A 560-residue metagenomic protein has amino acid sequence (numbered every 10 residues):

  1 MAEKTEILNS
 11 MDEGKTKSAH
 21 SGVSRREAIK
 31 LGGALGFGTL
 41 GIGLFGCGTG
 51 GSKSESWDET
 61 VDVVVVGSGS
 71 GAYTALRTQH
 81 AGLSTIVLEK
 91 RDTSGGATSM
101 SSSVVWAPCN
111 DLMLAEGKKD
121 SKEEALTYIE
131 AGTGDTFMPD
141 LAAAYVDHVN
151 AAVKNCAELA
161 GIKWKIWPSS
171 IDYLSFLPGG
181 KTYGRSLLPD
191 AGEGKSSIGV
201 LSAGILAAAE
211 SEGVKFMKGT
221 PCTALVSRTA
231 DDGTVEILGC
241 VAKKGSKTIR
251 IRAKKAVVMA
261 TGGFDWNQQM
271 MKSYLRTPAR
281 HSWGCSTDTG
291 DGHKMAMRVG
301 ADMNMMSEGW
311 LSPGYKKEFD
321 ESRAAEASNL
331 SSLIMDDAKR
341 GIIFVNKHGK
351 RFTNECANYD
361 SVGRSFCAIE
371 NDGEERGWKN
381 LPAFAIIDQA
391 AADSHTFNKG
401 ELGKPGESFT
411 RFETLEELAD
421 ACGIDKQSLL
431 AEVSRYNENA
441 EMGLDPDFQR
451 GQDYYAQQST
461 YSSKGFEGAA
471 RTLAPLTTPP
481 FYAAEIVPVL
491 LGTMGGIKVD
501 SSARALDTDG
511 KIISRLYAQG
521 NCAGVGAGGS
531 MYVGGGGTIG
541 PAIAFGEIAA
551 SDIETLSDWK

Functional and structural regions predicted by a protein language model:
M1-E27, I42: N-terminal secretory signal peptides
V63-I86: N-terminal Rossmann-like FAD-binding beta1-loop-alpha1 element of flavoenzymes
A81-T98: Glycine-rich FAD pyrophosphate-binding loop
K119-G179, R411-T414, L418-R435: Rossmann-like flavin
D147-T248, Q268, K316-K317, A440-E467: Conserved redox-cofactor binding core of oxidoreductases
K244-S246, R252-E321, I539-A542, I548: Glycine-rich loop(s) and the adjacent beta-strand/alpha-helix scaffold that form part
H293, D302-I424, S428: An anion/pyrophosphate-binding glycine-rich loop and adjacent beta-alpha core in soluble alpha-beta enzymes
L430-G526: A glycine-rich dinucleotide-binding beta-alpha-beta segment and adjacent secondary-structure elements that constitute
